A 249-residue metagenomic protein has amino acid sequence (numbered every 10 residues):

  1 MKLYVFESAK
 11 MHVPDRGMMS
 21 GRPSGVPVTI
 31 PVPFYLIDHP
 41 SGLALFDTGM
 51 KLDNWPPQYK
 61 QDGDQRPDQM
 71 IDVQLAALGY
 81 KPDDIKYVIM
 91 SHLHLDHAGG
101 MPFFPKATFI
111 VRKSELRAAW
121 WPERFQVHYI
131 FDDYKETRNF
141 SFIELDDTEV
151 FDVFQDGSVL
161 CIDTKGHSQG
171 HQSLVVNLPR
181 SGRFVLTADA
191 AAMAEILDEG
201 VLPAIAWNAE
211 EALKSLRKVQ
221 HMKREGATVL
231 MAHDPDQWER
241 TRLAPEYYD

Functional and structural regions predicted by a protein language model:
M1-Y4: Extreme N-terminal starter segment of soluble prokaryotic enzymes
K10-V73, S173-A190: Conserved beta-strand hairpin/beta-sheet module of binuclear metal-dependent hydrolase folds, prominently
S24-V28, I162-H167: Short Gly/Pro-enriched turn/cap motifs at secondary-structure boundaries
K51-L52, D133-E136, T148-F154, S158-D163 (+1 more regions): Metallo-beta-lactamase
Q61-V111: Active-site metal-binding motif and surrounding structural segment of the metallo-beta-lactamase
G63, A98-F103, G166, E239-D249: Short, electropositive alpha-helical surface patch
R66-Q69, V73-D84, K113-D163, E210-G226: Metallo-beta-lactamase
Y87-H97, K165-H167, H171, H233: Histidine-centered divalent metal-coordination motifs
